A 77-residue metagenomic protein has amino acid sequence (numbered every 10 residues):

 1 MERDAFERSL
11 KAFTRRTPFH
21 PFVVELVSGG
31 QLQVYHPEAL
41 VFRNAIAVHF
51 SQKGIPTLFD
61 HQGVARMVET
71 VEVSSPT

Functional and structural regions predicted by a protein language model:
M1-T77: Motif-centric detector for short Cys/His coordination patterns
